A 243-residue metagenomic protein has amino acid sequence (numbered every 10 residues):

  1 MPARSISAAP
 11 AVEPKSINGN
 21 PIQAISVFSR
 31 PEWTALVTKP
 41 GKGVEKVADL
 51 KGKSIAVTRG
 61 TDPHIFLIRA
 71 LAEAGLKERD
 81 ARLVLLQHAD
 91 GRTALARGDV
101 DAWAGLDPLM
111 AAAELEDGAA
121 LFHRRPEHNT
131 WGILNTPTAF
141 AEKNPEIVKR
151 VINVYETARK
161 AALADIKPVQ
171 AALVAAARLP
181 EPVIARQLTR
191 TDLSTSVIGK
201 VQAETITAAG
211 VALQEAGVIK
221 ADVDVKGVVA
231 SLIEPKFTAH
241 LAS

Functional and structural regions predicted by a protein language model:
M1-K77, R82-Q87, R92, D101-G105 (+2 more regions): Short, glycine-/small- and polar/acidic-enriched structural segments that line small-molecule recognition paths
P10, L83, A89-A175: Pocket-lining segment of extracytoplasmic ligand-binding domains
N18, A74, E116-D117, A177 (+1 more regions): Residues at alpha-helix termini
E32-T34, H88, A112, T191 (+1 more regions): Generic structural signal for helix capping and beta-alpha/helix-loop junctions
A56, R79-D80, G98, A158 (+1 more regions): A generic structural signal for short
K143-K220: Secondary-structure end/capping motifs
Q214-S243: Conserved C-terminal helix/tail region of periplasmic/extracytoplasmic solute-binding proteins
